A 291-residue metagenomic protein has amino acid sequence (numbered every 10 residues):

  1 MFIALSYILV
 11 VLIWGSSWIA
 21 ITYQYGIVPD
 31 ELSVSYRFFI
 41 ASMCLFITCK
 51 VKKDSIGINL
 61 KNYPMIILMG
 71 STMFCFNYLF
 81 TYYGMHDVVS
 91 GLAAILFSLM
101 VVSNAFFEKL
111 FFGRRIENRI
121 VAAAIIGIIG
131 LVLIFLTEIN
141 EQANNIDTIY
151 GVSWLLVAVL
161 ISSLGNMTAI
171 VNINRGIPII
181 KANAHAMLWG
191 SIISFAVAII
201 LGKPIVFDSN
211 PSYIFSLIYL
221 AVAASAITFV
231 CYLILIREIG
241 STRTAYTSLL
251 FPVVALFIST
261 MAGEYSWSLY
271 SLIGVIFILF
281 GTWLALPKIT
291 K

Functional and structural regions predicted by a protein language model:
M1-S35, N144-V171, I192-I193: Glycine-/small-residue-enriched transmembrane alpha-helix faces in small-molecule transporters and effluxers
I13, S17-W18, F46-F97, L133 (+1 more regions): Specific transmembrane alpha-helical segments of multi-pass solute transporters/efflux pumps, especially DMT/EamA
G15, F46, S71-C75, L79 (+7 more regions): Hydrophobic/small/kink-forming positions within alpha-helical transmembrane segments of polytopic membrane proteins
S16, A20-Y23, I27, A41-N59 (+4 more regions): Membrane-interface helix-cap regions at the ends of transmembrane helices in multi-pass membrane proteins
V34-Y36, L92-L99, T168-S191, A221-M261: Helix-helix packing/entry segments at the starts of transmembrane helices
L45, L99, I116-E138, S194 (+2 more regions): Hydrophobic transmembrane alpha-helices of multi-pass small-molecule transport proteins
L45, N104-F106, L110, Q142-G202 (+1 more regions): Transmembrane alpha-helical segments that form core, pore/gating elements of small-molecule transporters/exporters
I47-K53, M100-I125, I129, V253-I273: C-terminal transmembrane-helix exit sites in multi-pass transporters
